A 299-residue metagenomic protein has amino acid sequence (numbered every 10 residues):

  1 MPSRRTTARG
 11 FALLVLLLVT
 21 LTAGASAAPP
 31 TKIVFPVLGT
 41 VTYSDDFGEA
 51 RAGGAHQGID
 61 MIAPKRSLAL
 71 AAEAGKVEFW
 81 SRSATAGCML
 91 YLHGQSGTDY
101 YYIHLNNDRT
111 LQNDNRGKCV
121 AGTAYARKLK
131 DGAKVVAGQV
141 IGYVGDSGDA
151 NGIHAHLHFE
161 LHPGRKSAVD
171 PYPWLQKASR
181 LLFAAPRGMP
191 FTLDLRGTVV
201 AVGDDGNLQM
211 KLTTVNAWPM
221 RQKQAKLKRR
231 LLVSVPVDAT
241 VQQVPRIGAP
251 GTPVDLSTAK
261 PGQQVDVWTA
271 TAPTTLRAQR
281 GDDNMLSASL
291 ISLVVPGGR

Functional and structural regions predicted by a protein language model:
M1-A12: Bacterial N-terminal signal peptides that target proteins for export
F11-T22: Bacterial N-terminal signal peptides
A25-T98, N107-D108, V136-A137, D146 (+7 more regions): Surface-exposed, glycine-biased beta-strand/turn segments
H56-I59, H93-D131: Active-site region of chymotrypsin-like
Y101-L111, K223-P253: Beta-strand/loop nucleic-acid-binding surfaces
T123-K134, R246-V267: Short nucleic-acid-contacting surface segments enriched for D/E, G, S/T with interspersed K/R
Y143, T258-N284: Flexible glycine-rich surface loops and low-complexity tracts that mediate binding to linear polymers
